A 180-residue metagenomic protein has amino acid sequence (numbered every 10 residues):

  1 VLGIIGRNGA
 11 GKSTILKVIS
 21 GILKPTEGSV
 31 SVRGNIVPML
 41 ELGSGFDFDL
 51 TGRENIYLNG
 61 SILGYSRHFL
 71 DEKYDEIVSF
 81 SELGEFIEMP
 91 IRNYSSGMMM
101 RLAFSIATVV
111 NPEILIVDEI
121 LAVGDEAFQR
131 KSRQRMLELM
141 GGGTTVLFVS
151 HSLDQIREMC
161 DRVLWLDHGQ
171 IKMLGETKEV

Functional and structural regions predicted by a protein language model:
I5-R7: The feature captures the beta-strand-to-loop junction immediately N-terminal to the Walker
S20: Helix-to-loop junction immediately C-terminal to a conserved catalytic motif
Y57, F69-F86: Conserved ABC ATPase "signature" region
Q129-G142: Helical segment within the ABC ATPase nucleotide-binding domain
S150-H151: H-loop/switch region of ABC-family ATPase nucleotide-binding domains
I156-E158: A short, surface-exposed alpha-helical micro-motif characterized by mixed small hydrophobic and charged/polar residues
H168-G169: Conserved ABC ATPase "signature" C-loop
